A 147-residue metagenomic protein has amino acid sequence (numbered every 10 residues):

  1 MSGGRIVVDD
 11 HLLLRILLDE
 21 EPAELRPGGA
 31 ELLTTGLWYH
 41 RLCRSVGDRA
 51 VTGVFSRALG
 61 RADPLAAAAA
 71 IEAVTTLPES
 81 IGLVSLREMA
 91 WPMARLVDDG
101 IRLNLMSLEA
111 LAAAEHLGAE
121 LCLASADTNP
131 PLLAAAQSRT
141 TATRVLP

Functional and structural regions predicted by a protein language model:
M1-R57, A62: Short, well-structured N-terminal submotif of metal-dependent ribonuclease cores
M1-S2, T35, Y39, L111 (+1 more regions): Acidic, PIN/NYN-like endoribonuclease modules and their adjacent C-terminal/linker elements
P22-R26, I71, L111, L133: Short amphipathic alpha-helical segments and helix-helix/interface helices
R61-S85: Extended, non-globular alpha-helical segments
T76-A124: Active-site neighborhoods of divalent-metal-dependent phosphate/nucleic-acid chemistry enzymes
